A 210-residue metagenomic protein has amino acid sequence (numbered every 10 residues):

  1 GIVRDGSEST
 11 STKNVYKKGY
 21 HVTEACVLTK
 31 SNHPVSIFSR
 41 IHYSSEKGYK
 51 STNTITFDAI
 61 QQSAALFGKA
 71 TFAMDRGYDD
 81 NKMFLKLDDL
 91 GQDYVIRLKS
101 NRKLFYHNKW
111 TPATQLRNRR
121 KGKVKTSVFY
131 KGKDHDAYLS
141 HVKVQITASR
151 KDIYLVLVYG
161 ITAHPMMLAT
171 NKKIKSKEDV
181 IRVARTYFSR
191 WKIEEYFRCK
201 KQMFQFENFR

Functional and structural regions predicted by a protein language model:
G1-K30, Y138-K143: Active-site-proximal, Lys/Arg-enriched surface segment that forms a nucleic-acid-binding/basic interface patch
L28-R210: Single, function-defining residue in the core of a domain
